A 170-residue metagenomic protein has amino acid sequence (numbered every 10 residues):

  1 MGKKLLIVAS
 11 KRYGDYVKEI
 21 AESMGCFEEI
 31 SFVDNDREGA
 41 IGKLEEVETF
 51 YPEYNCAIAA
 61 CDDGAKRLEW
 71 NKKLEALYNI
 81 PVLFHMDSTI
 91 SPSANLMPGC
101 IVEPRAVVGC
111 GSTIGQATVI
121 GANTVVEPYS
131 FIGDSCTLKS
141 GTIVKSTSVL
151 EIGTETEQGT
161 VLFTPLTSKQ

Functional and structural regions predicted by a protein language model:
M1-M86: Terminal amphipathic alpha-helical/low-complexity segments used for targeting or macromolecular assembly
L83-Q170: Structural signal for interior beta-strand "rungs" in well-ordered beta-sheet cores of soluble enzyme domains
